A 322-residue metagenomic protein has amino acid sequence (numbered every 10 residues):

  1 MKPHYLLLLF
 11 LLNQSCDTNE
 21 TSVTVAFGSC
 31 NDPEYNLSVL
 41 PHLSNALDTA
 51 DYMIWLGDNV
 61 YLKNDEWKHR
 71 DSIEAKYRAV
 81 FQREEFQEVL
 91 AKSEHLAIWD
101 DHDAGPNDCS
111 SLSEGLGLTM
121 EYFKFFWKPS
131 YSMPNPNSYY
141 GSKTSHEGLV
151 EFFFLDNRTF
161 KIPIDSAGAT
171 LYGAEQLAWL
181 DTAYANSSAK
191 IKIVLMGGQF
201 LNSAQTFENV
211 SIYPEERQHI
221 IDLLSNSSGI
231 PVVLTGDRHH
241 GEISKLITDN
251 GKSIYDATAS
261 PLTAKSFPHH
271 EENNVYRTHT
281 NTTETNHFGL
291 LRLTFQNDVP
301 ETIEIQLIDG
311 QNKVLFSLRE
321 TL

Functional and structural regions predicted by a protein language model:
H4-N13: Sec-dependent N-terminal signal peptides
C16-L322: Metal-dependent phosphoester/phosphodiester hydrolase catalytic core
